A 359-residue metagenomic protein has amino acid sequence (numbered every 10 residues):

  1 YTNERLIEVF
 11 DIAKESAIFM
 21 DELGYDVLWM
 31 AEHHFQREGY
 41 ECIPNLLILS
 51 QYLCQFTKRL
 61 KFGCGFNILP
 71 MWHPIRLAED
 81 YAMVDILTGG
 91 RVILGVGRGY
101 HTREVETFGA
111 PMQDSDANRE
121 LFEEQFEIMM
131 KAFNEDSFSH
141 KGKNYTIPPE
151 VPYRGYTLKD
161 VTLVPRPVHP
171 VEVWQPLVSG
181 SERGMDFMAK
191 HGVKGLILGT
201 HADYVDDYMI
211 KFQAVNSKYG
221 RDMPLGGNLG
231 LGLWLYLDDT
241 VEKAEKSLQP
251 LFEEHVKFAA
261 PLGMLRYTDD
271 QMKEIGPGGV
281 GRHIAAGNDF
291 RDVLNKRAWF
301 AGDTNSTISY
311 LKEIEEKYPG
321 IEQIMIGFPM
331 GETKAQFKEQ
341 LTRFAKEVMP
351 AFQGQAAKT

Functional and structural regions predicted by a protein language model:
Y1-F10, N67-I75, H169-G180, L235-D238 (+1 more regions): Active-site mouth loops of central-metabolism enzymes
Y1-K61, H169-V171: N-terminal beta1-alpha1-beta2 module of alpha/beta enzyme domains
E8-F19, D80, V178-D186, S306-I314: Short, acidic/polar
M20, G24, E32, L53 (+10 more regions): Conserved, mostly hydrophobic/aromatic
V27-L49, I68, G199-A202, M325-Q336: Glycine-rich, proline-tolerant flexible connector loops at the mouths of alpha/beta enzymes
L28-M30, F62-C64, V92-V96, V173-P176 (+3 more regions): Hydrophobic faces of well-ordered beta-strands that scaffold small-molecule active sites in alpha/beta enzyme cores
H73-H191, D206, I210, K218-G220: Internal, glycine-rich beta/alpha segment that forms the wall or movable "lid" of small-molecule/cofactor binding
D116-L163, Y204-Y318, Q353-T359: An alpha-helical appendage that flanks or caps ligand/catalytic pockets
